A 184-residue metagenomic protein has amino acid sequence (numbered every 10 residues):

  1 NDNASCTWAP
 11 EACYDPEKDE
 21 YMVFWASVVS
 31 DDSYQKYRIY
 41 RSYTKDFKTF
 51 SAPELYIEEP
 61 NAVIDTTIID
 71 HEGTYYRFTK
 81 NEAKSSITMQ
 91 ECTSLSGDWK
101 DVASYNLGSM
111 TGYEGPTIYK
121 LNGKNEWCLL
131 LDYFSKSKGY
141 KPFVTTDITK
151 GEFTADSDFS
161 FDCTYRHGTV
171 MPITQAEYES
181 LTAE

Functional and structural regions predicted by a protein language model:
N1-E184: Carbohydrate-active catalytic/glycan-binding domains of CAZyme proteins, especially the secreted or lumenal ectodomains
